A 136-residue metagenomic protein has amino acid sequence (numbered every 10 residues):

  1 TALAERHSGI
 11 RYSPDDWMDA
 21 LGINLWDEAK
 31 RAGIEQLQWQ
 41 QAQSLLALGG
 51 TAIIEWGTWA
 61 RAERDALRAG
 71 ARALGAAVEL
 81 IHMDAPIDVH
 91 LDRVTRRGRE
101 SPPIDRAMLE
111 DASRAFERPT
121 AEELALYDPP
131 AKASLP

Functional and structural regions predicted by a protein language model:
T1-G50, D92, R96: Conserved substrate/cofactor phosphate-moiety recognition/catalytic segment in nucleotide-dependent phosphotransferases
A2-R6, A66-L74, A115: Alpha-helical structural signal in soluble globular domains
R6, R114-P136: NTP-dependent small-molecule kinase module
I10-Y12, E79-I81, A125-D128: Hydrophobic/aromatic beta-strand patches that form the interior of the parallel beta-sheet core in alpha/beta enzyme
D16-M18, W59-A60, D84-H90: Conserved nucleotide-binding/hydrolysis micro-motifs of P-loop NTPases
D19-A20, D88-V89, A131-P136: A short acidic, often aromatic-flanked loop/helix-cap motif at beta-alpha or helix-coil junctions that lines enzyme
N24-L25, R72-P119: A glycine- and Lys/Arg-enriched "phosphate-lid" helix/loop adjacent to the NTP-binding pocket of small-molecule kinases
A29-M83: Glycine-rich phosphate-binding loop used to anchor ATP phosphates in small-molecule kinases, encompassing both
